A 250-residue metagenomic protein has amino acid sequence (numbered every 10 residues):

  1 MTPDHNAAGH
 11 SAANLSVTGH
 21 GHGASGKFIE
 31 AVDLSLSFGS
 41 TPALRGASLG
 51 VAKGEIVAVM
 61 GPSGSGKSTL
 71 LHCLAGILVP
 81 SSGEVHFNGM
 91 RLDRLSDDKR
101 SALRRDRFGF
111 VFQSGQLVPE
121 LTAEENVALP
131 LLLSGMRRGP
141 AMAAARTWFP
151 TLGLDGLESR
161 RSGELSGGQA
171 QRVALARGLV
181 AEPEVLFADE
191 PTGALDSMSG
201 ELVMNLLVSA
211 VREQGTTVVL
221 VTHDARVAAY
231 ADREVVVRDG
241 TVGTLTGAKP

Functional and structural regions predicted by a protein language model:
M60-P62: The feature captures the beta-strand-to-loop junction immediately N-terminal to the Walker
A75: Helix-to-loop junction immediately C-terminal to a conserved catalytic motif
G83-R91: Conserved ABC transporter NBD signature motif
L121-L129: Short coil-to-helix segment of the ABC ATPase nucleotide-binding domain corresponding to the Q-loop/switch region
R161-L165, Q169-Q171: Conserved ABC ATPase signature
E182: Conserved catalytic motifs of ABC-family nucleotide-binding domains
L186-D189: Catalytic Walker B motif of ABC-type/P-loop ATPase nucleotide-binding domains
